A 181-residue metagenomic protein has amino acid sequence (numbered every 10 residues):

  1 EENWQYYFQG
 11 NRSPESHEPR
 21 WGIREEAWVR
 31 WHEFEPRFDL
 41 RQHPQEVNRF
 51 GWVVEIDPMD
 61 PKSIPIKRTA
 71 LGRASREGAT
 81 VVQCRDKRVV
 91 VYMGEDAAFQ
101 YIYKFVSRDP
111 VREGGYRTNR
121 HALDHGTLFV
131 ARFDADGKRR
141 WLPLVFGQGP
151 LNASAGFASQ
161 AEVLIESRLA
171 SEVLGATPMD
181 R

Functional and structural regions predicted by a protein language model:
E1-R181: Conserved small-residue
